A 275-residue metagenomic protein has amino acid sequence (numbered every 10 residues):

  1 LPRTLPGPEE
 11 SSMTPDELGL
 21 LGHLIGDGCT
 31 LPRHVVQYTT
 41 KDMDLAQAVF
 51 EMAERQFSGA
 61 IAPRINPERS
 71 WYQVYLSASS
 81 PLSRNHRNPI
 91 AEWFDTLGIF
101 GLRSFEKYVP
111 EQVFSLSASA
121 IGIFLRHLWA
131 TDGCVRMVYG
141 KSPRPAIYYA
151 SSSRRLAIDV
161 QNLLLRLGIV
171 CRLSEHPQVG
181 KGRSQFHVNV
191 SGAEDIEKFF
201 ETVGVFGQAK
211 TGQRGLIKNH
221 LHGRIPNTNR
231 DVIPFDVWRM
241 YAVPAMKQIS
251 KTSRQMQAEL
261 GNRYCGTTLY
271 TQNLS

Functional and structural regions predicted by a protein language model:
L1-S275: Internal intein/HINT superfamily modules and their associated LAGLIDADG
